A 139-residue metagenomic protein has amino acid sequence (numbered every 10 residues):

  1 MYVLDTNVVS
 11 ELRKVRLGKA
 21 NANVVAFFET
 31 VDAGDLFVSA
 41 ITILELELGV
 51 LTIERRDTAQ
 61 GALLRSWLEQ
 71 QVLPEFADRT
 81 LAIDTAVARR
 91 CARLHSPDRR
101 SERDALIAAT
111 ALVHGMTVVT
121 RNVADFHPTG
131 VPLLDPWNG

Functional and structural regions predicted by a protein language model:
M1, A108, L112-G139: Acidic, PIN/NYN-like endoribonuclease modules and their adjacent C-terminal/linker elements
M1-V38, T52-E69, D98: Short, well-structured N-terminal submotif of metal-dependent ribonuclease cores
L4, E102-R103, T129: A generic structural signal for residues located within well-ordered alpha-helices of large catalytic or ligand-binding
V9, I43-L46, A88, F126: A generic structural signal for short hydrophobic patches within well-formed alpha-helices
E11-L12, F27, G49, R90-C91 (+2 more regions): Residues that scaffold the ATP/ADP-binding catalytic core of kinase and kinase-like folds
A26-E29, Q71-V72, T80, T110 (+1 more regions): Short secondary-structure boundary/capping segments
A40-I41, D84, N122, W137: Residues at the C-termini of beta-strands that transition into short coil/loop
L48-R56, A62, L73-V119: Active-site neighborhoods of divalent-metal-dependent phosphate/nucleic-acid chemistry enzymes
